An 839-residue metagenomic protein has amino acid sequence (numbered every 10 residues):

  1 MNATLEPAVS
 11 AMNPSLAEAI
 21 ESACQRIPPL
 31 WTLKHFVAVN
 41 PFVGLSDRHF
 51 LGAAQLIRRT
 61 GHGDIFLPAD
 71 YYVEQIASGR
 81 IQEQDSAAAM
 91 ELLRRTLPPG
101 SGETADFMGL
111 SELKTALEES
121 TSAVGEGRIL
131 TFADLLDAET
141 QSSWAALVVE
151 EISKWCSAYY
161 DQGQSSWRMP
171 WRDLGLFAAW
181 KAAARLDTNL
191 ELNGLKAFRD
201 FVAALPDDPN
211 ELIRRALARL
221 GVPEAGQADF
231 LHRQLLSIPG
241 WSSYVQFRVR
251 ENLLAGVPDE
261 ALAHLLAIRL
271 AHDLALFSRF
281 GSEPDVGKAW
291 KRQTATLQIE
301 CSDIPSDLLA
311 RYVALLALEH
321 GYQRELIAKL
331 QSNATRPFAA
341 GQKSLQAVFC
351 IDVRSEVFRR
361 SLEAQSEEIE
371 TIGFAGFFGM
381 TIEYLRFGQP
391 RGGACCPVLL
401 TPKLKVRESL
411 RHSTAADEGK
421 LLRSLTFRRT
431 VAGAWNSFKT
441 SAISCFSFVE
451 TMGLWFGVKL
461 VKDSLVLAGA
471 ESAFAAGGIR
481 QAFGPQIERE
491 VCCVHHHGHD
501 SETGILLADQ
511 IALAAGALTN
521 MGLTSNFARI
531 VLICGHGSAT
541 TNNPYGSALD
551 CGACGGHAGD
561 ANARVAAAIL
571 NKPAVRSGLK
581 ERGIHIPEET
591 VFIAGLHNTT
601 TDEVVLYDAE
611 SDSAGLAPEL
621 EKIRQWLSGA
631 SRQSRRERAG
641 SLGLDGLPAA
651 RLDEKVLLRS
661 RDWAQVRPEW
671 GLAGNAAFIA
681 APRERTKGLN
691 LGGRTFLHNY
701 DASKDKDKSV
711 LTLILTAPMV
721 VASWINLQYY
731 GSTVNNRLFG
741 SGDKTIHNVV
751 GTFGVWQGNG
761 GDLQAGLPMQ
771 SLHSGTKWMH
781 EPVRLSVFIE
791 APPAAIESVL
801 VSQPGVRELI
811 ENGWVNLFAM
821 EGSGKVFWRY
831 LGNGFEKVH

Functional and structural regions predicted by a protein language model:
N2-D207, R214-A218, N252-G256, G341 (+1 more regions): Long, compositionally biased intrinsically disordered regions
C24, L45, I65, E74-S501: N-terminal extension/subdomain marker
Y312, L316, V348, D352 (+3 more regions): Hydrophobic alpha-helical scaffolding
S332-F338, A517-G522, A528-R529, R661-P668 (+1 more regions): Generic recognition of flexible, low-complexity loop/linker segments
I351, M380, C534-G535, I679-A681: Generic beta-strand/beta-sheet core signal
I369-E418, R489-I530, G535-E621, N690-L691 (+1 more regions): Catalytic or ion-translocation cores adjacent to nucleophile or general acid/base/metal-coordination motifs in diverse
L410-A416, K420-L421, L425-G433, S577-E610 (+1 more regions): Conserved catalytic alpha/beta cores of large enzymes that bind or transform nucleotide phosphates and polynucleotides
A442, L467, A473-A508, I593-L657 (+1 more regions): Active-site/substrate-binding loop(s) of hydrolase catalytic cores
